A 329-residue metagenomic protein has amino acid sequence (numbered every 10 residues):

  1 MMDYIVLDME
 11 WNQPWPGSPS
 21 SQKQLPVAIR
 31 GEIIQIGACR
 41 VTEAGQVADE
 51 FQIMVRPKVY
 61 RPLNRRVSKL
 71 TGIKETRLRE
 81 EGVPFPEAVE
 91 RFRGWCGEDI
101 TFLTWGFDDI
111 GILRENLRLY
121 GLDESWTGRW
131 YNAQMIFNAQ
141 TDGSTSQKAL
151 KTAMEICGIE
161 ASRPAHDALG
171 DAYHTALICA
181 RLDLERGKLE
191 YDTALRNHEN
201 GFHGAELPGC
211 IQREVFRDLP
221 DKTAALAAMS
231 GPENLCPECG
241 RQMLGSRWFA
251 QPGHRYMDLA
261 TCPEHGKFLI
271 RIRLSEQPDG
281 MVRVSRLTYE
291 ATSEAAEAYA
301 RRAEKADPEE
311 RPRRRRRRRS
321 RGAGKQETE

Functional and structural regions predicted by a protein language model:
M1-A44: Entry/capping segment at the start of metal-dependent catalytic domains with acidic active-site entry clusters
N12, V59-R61, G231-P232: Active-site/binding-pocket entry motifs
P16-G17, L113-E115, W248: Short glycine-/acidic-enriched loop or helix-start segments at secondary-structure transitions that form or flank
P16-S18, E80, Q140, C179: Short, function-defining helix-loop hinge/capping sites that tune catalysis or transport
R30-I36, R40-T71, R93-D218, V282-V284: Metal-dependent phosphoesterase core characteristic of DEDDh/y 3'-5' exonuclease domains
S68-A88: Metal-dependent phosphoesterase signature
R181-E329: Acidic two-metal-ion nuclease catalytic site recognized across multiple nuclease folds, prominently DnaQ/RNase D-T
